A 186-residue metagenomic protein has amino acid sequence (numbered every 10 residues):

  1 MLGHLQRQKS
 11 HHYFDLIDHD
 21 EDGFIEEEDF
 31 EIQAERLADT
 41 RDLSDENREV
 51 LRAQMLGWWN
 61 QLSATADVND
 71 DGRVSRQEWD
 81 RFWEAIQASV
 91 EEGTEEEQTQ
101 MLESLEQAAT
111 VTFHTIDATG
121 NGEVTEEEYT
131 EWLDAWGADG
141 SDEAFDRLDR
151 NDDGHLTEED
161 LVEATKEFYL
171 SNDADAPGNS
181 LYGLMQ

Functional and structural regions predicted by a protein language model:
L2, Q6, M101, L105 (+1 more regions): Residue-level marker of regulatory loop/turn positions in helix-turn-helix DNA-binding domains and in histidine
L2-F14, D18-D20, F24-I32, L37 (+1 more regions): Leu/Val/Ala/Ile-rich N-terminal alpha-helices, chiefly Sec-type signal peptides and the beginnings
Q6-D22, E49-D71, E106-N121, G140-E158 (+1 more regions): Primarily EF-hand calcium-binding motifs
I25-D45, V74-E91, E123-W136, T157-S171: Amphipathic regulatory helices of Ca2+-sensor modules
I86, V90-V111: Surface-exposed beta-loop interaction hotspot
V90-Q98, D142-E143, N172-S180: Flexible, disordered linker segments and immediate boundary regions flanking tandem C2H2 zinc-finger modules
Q100-M101, G120, W132-W136, D152: Short acidic, glycine/proline-enriched loop segments that cap or flank alpha-helices
